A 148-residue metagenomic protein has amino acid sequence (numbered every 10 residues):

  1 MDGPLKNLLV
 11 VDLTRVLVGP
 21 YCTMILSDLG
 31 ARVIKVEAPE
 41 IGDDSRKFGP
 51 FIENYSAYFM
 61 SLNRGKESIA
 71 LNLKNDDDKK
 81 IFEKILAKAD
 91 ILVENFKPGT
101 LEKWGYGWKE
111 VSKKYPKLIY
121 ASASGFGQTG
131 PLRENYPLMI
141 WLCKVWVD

Functional and structural regions predicted by a protein language model:
M1-D148: N-terminal helix-loop segment corresponding to the beta1-alpha1 unit of nucleotide/adenylate-binding folds
